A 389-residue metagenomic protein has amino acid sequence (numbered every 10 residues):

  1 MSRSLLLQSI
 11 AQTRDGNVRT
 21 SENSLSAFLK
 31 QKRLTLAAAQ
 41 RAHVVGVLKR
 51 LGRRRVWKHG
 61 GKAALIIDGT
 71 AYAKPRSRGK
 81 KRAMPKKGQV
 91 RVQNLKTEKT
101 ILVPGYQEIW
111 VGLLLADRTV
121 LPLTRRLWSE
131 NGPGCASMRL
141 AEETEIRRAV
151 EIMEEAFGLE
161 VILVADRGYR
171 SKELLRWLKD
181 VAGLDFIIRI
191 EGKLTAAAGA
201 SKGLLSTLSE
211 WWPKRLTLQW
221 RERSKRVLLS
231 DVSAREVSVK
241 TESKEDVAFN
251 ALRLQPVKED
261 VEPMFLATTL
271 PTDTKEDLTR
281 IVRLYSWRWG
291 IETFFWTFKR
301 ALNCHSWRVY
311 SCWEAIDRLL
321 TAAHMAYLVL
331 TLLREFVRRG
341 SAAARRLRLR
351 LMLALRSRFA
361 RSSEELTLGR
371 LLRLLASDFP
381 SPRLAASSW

Functional and structural regions predicted by a protein language model:
I10, G61-P75, V111, E160-R170 (+4 more regions): Short, conserved catalytic/metal-binding motifs centered on acidic residues
T13-A27: Short, basic interhelical loop/turn and adjoining N-cap of the next helix at nucleic-acid- or acidic-partner-contacting
S26-D117: Active-site-proximal, Lys/Arg-enriched surface segment that forms a nucleic-acid-binding/basic interface patch
Q89-G158, L254, D260-M264, T269: Electropositive, glycine- and tryptophan-enriched low-complexity nucleic-acid-binding patches
N131-P256, A342-R345, L355, A385-S387: An internal, acidic/charged active-site-proximal segment that coordinates divalent cations and/or engages
I281-V309: Short amphipathic alpha-helical "interface-anchor" segments enriched in bulky aromatics
H305-V337, L349-F359: Basic, amphipathic alpha-helical segments enriched in Lys/Arg and hydrophobic/aromatic residues
E335-W389: Long, low-complexity C-terminal extensions of enzymes
